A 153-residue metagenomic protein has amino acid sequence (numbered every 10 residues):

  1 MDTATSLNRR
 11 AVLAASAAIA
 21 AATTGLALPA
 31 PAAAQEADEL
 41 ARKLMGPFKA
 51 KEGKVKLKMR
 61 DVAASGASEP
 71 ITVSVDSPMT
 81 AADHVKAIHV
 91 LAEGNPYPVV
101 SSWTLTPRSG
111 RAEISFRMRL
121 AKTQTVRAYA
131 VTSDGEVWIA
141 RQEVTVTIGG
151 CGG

Functional and structural regions predicted by a protein language model:
D2-A20: N-terminal secretory signal peptides and thylakoid transit peptides that target proteins across membranes
L26-K56: C-terminal segment of N-terminal export signals and the immediately downstream linker at the start of the mature
P70-P78: Short edge beta-strand/loop segments characteristic of extracellular beta-sandwich folds
P96-R119: An anionic, turn-rich surface loop/hairpin at beta-sheet edges that serves as a generic interaction/coordination patch
A121-T125: Extracellular Ig-like/FN3 beta-sandwich strand-entry sites
S133-I139: Short acidic/polar inter-strand loop motif in beta-rich domains
E143-T147: Short beta-strand edge segments in extracellular beta-sheet folds
